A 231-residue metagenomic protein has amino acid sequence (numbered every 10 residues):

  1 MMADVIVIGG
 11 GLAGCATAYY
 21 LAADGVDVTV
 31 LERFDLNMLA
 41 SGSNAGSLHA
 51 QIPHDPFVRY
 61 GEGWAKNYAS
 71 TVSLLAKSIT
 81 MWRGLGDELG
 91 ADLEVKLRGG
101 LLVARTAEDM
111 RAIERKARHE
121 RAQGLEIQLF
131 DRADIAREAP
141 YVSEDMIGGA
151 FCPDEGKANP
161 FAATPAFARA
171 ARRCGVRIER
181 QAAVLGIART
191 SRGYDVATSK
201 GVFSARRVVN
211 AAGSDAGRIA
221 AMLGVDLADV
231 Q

Functional and structural regions predicted by a protein language model:
A3-V30: N-terminal Rossmann-like FAD-binding beta1-loop-alpha1 element of flavoenzymes
A13, L36, D215: Conserved Rossmann-like nucleotide-cofactor binding loop
A22-N44: Glycine-rich FAD pyrophosphate-binding loop
V26-V28, I127, V208: Hydrophobic anchor at the start of a short beta-strand that flanks the dinucleotide cofactor-binding loop
S47-D134: Dinucleotide-binding Rossmann-like beta1-alpha1 core, especially the glycine-rich loop that anchors the ADP
A91-A104, K116-A117, Q123, Q128-R132 (+2 more regions): Helix-loop-beta segment of a Rossmann-like dinucleotide-binding subdomain
A150-R207, A211, D215-R218: Helical element adjacent to the flavin cofactor pocket in flavoenzyme catalytic cores
R218-Q231: Glycine-rich beta-alpha-beta "Rossmann" dinucleotide-binding loop(s) and their flanking helix/strand
